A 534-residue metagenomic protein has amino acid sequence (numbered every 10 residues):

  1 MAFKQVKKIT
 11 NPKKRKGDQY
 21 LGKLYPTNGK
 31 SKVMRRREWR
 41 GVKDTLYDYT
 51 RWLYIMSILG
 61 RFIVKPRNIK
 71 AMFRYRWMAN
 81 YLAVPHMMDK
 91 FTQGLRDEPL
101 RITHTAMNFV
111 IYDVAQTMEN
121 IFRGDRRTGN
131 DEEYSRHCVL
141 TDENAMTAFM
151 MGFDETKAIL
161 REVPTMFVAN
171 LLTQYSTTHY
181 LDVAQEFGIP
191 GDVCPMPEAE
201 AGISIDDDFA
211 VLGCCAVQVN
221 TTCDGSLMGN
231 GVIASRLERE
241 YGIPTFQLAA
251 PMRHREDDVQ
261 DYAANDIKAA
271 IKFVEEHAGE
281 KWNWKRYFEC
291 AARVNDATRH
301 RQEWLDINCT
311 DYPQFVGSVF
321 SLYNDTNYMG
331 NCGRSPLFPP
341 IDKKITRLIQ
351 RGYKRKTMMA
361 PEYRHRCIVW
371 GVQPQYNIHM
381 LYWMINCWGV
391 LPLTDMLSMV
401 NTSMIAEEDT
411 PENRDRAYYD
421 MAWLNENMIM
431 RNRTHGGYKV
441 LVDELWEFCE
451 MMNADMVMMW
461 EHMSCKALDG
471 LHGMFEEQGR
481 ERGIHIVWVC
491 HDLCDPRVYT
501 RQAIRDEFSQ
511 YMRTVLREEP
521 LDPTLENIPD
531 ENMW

Functional and structural regions predicted by a protein language model:
K7-I9, K13-C138, A264, K268 (+3 more regions): A charged, amphipathic alpha-helical module
L100-F209, G229-I233: An N-terminal, globular interaction/scaffold subdomain
E133, E143-D182, I368-G437, L441-W446: Redox- and metal-dependent alpha/beta enzyme cores, enriched for Fe-S-associated oxidoreductases and cofactor-handling
L140-A145, V219-C223, V369-P374, E461-M463: Structural motif
D192-D207, K272-R293, D420-V442, V515-W534: Extended, charge-rich low-complexity interaction segments
D207-I307: Internal, well-ordered alpha/beta segment that forms a basic, Gly-enriched binding/recognition surface
Y382-T394, D409-D420, L424, M428-I429 (+1 more regions): Hydrophobic alpha/beta core scaffold segments
